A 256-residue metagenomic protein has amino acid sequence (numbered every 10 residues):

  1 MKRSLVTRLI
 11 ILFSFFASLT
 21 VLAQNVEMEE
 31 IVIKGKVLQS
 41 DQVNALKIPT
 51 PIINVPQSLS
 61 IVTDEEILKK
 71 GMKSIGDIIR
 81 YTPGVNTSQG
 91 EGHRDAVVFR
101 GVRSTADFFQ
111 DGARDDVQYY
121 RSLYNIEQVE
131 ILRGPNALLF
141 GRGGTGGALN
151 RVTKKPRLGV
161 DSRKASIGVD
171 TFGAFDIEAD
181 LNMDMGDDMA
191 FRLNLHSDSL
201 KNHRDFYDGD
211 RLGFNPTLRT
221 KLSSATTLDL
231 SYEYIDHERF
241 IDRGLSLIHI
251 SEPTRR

Functional and structural regions predicted by a protein language model:
M1-Q24: Cleavable N-terminal targeting peptides that direct proteins into the secretory/outer-membrane pathway or into
M28-V160: Acidic, small-polar-rich N-terminal luminal/periplasmic segments of exported/outer-membrane proteins
L38, S104, D115, K154 (+3 more regions): Structural signature of outer-membrane beta-barrel domains
Y124-E127, L138-F214, L222-T226: Outer-membrane beta-barrel translocator/receptor signature
R204-D210, I241-I248: Outer-membrane beta-barrel translocator domains and adjoining extracellular loop/strand segments of Gram-negative
S231-E233: Detector for outer-membrane/organellar transmembrane beta-barrel domains, recognizing the amphipathic beta-strand
S246-R256: Residue-level detector of conserved catalytic or cofactor/ligand-binding positions in enzyme active sites
